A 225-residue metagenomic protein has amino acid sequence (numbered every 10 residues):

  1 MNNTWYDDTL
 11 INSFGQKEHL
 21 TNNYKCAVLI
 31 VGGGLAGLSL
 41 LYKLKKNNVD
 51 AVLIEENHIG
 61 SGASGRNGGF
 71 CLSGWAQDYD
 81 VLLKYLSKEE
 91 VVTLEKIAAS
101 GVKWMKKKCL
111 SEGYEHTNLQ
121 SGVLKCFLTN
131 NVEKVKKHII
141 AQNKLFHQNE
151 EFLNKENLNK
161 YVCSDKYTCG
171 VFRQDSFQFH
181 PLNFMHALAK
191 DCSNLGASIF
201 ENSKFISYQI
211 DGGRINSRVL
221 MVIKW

Functional and structural regions predicted by a protein language model:
M1-V28: Extreme N-terminal leader/targeting segments of oxidoreductases
N2-T9, Q77-L83, K107-K190, R218: Flavin (FAD/FMN) cofactor-binding and adjacent substrate-gating region of FAD-dependent oxidoreductase domains
Y24-C26, R218-W225: Core beta-strand elements of the Rossmann-like FAD/NAD(P) dinucleotide-binding domain in flavoenzyme oxidoreductases
Y24-L53: N-terminal Rossmann-like FAD-binding beta1-loop-alpha1 element of flavoenzymes
K46-R66: Glycine-rich FAD pyrophosphate-binding loop
R66-K96: Glycine-rich active-site loop/strand segments that organize a redox cofactor
E89-K107, K137, A141: A non-catalytic, amphipathic alpha-helix used as a structural packing/dimerization or gating element in enzyme scaffolds
K155-V162, S198-I215: A conserved short coil-to-beta-strand element within the FAD-binding core of flavoproteins
